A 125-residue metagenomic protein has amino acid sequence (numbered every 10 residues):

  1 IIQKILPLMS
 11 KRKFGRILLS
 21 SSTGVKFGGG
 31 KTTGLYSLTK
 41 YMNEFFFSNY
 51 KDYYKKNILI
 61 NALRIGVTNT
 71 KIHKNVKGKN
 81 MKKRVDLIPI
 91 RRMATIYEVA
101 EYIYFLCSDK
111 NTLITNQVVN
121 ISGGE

Functional and structural regions predicted by a protein language model:
I1-F14, K51-D52, S108: Amphipathic alpha-helical dimer-interface segment in Rossmann-like NAD(P)H-dependent oxidoreductases
I2, F46-S48, A100-I103, C107: Short-chain dehydrogenase/reductase
S10, R16-K55, V67: Catalytic loop of short-chain dehydrogenase/reductase
K26, L63-N75: Short, flexible catalytic-loop segment of classical short-chain dehydrogenase/reductase
N57-L59, I114-N116: Short, small/polar-rich loop/turn modules that mediate ligand/substrate recognition or access, typified
K74-I88: A short C-terminal helix-loop "cap" of Rossmann-like NAD(P)-dependent dehydrogenase/epimerase domains
I88-V99: A conserved structural motif in NAD(P)-dependent oxidoreductases
Y104, T115-E125: Short C-terminal tail/terminal secondary-structure segment of NAD(P)H-dependent dehydrogenase/reductase domains
